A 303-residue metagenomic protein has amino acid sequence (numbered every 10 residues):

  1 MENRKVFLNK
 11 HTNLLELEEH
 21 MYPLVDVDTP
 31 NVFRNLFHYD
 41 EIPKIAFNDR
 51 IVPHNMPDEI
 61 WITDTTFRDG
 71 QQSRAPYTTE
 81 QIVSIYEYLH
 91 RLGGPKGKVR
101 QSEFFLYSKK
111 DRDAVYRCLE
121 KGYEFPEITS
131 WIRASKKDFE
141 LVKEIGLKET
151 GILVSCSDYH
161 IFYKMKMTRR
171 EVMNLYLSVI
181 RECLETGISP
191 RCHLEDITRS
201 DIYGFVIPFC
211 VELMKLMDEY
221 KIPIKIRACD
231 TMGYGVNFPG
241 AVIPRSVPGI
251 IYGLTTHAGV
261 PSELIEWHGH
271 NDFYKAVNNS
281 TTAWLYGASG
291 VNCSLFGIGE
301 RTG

Functional and structural regions predicted by a protein language model:
M1-G303: Catalytic cores and adjacent flexible loops of soluble metabolic enzymes that perform enolate/carbanion chemistry on
